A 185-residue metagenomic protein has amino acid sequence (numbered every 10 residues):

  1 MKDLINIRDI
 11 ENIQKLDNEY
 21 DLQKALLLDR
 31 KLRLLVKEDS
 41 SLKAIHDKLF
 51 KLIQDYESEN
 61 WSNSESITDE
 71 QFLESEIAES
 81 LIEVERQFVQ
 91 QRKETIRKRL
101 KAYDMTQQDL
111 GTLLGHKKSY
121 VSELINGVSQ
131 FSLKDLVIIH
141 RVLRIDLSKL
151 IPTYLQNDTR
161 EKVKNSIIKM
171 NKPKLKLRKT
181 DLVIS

Functional and structural regions predicted by a protein language model:
M1-L52: DNA-contacting interfaces and partner/effector-binding or oligomerization modules in DNA-centric proteins
F72-Y103, S148: A short, Lys/Arg-rich alpha-helix, primarily the initiator
R92-L113, I167, K172-K174: Short basic helix-loop element that most often maps to the first helix and adjoining turn of HTH DNA-binding modules
Q108, S119, S148: Key DNA-contact positions within bacterial/archaeal DNA-binding proteins
T112-F131: Recognition helix of helix-turn-helix/homeodomain-like DNA-binding domains that insert into the DNA major groove
K134-L150: DNA major-groove recognition helix of helix-turn-helix/homeodomain DNA-binding modules
I151-S185: Short, charged recognition helix plus adjacent turn of helix-turn-helix-like nucleic-acid-binding domains
